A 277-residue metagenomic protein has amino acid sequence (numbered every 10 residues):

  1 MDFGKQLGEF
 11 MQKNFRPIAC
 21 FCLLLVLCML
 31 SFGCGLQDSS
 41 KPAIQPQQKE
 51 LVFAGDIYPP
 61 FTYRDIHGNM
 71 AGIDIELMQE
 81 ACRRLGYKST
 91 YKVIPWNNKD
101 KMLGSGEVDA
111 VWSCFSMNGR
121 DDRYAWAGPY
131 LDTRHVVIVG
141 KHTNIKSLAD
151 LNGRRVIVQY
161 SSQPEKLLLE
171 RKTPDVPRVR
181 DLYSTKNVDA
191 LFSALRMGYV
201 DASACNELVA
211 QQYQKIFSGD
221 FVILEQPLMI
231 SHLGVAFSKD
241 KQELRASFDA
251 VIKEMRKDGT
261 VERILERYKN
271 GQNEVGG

Functional and structural regions predicted by a protein language model:
D2-T90, E262-G277: N-terminal hydrophobic or amphipathic helices and topogenic motifs
G35, G72-R84, H142-I145, A149-Q163 (+1 more regions): Extended ligand-binding regions for polar small-molecule ligands
A54-P59, K92-N97, G106-N118, K141 (+3 more regions): Beta->alpha turn/N-cap motifs
G55-I57, D132-V139, Q211-K253, K269-G277: Periplasmic-binding protein-like
Y63-I66, M78-Y87, P164-T185, Q214-S218 (+2 more regions): Ligand-binding cleft/hinge of the Venus flytrap
I75, T90-K101, L182-S193, M197 (+1 more regions): Short helix-initiation/N-cap motifs at beta->coil->alpha
Q79, R83-R84, K88-D150, F221-P227: Acidic, polar ligand-binding/catalytic clefts
N98-K101, S113-R123, L167-E170, A194-M229: A ligand-binding cleft/hinge motif common to bilobed small-molecule-binding domains
